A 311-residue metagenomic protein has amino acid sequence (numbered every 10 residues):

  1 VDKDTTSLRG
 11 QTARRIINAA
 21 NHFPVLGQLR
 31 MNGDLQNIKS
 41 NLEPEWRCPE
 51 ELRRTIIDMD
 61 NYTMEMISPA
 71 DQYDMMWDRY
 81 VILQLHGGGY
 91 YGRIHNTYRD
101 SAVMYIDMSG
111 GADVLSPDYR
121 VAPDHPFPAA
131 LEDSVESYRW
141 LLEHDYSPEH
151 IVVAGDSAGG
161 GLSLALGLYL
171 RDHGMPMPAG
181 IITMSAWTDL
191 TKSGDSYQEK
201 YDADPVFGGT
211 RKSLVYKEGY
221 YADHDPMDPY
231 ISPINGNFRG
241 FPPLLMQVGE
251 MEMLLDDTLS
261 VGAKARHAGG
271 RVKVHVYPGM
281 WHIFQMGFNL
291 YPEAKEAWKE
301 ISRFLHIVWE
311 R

Functional and structural regions predicted by a protein language model:
V1-P44: N-terminal targeting or regulatory segments adjacent to alpha/beta-hydrolase or S9 domains
S7-L8, I16, A20-V25, C48 (+1 more regions): Alpha/beta-hydrolase superfamily serine-hydrolase fold, recognizing
